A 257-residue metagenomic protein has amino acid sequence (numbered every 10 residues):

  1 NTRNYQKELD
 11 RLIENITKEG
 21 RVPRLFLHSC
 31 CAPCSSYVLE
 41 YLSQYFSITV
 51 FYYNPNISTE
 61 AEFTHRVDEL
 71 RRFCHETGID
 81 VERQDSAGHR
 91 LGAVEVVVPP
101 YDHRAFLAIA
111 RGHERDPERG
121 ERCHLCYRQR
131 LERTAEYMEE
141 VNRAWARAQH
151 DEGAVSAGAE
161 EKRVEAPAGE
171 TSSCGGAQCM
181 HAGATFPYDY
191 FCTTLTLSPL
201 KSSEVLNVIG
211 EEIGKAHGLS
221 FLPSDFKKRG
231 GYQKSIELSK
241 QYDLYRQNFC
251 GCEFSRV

Functional and structural regions predicted by a protein language model:
N1-Y37, L42-V257: Nucleotide-activated chemistry modules centered on ATP-dependent adenylation/adenylyltransferase
